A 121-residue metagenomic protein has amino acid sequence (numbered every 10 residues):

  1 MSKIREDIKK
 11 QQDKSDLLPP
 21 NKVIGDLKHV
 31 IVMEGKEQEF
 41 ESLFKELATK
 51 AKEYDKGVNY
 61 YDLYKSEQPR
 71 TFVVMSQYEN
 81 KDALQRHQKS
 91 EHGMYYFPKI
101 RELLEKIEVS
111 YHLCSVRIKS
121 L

Functional and structural regions predicted by a protein language model:
M1-K22, D62-R70, F97-L121: Glycine-rich beta-strand-turn "strand-cap" elements at beta-sheet edges
S2-R5, K50-V58, Q77-Y111: An amphipathic, aromatic/His-enriched active-site/gating alpha helix that lines ligand/cofactor pockets
V23-I31, V73: Active-site-flanking beta-strand signature of metal-NTP-handling nucleotidyl enzymes and homologous cyclase-like
I31-F40: Short, surface-exposed ligand-recognition loops at beta-strand->loop->(often short) alpha-helix junctions that present
F40-E41, H87: Solvent-exposed, non-transmembrane alpha-helical starts
F44, A48: Short amphipathic alpha-helical/adjacent loop interface patches that line ligand and macromolecule-binding sites
T49-V73: Short, glycine- and small/hydrophobic-rich beta-strand elements in well-ordered beta-sheets
